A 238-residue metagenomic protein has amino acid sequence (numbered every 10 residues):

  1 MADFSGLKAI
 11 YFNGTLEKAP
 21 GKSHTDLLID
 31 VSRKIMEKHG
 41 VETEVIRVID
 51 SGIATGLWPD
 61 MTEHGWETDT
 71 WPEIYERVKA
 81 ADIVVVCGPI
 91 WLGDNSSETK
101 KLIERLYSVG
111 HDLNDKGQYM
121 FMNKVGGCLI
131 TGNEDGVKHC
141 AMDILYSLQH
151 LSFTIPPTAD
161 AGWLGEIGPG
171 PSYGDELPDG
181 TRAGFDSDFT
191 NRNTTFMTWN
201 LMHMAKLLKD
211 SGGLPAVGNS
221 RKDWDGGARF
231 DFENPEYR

Functional and structural regions predicted by a protein language model:
M1-K116, G180, G184-R238: N-terminal beta1-alpha1-beta2 submodule of the flavodoxin-like/Rossmannoid cofactor-binding fold
S23, D115-G170, F189-R192: Short, glycine-/small-residue-rich phosphate/pyrophosphate-handling segment
H64, T154, S172, E176-L177 (+1 more regions): Short alpha-helix boundary/capping motifs
D160, G168, P178, W224-D225: Intrinsically disordered, low-complexity segments enriched in small/polar residues
E166-G184: Short helix/strand-capping connector loops at secondary-structure junctions
